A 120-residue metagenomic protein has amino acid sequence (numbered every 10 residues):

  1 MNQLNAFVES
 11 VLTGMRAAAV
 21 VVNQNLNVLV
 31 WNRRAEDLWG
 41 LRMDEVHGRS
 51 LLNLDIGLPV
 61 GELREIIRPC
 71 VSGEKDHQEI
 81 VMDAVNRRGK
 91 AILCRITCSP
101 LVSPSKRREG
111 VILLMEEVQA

Functional and structural regions predicted by a protein language model:
M1-R33: Sensory modules in modular signal-transduction proteins
A35-V46: PAS/PAS-like sensory domain cap-loop motif
R49-A84: Terminal output helix/cap of sensory domains in signal transduction proteins
E62, A91-L93, G110: Beta-strand residues that line the small-molecule/cofactor-binding core of sensory signal-transduction domains
Q78-I80, R87, I92-I96: PAS and PAS-like sensory/regulatory domains
V85, I96-S99, L114: PAS-family sensory domains
N86-K90, L101-R107: Flexible loop/coil segments at beta-strand boundaries within sensory signal-transduction domains
R107-V118: PAS-family sensory domains
